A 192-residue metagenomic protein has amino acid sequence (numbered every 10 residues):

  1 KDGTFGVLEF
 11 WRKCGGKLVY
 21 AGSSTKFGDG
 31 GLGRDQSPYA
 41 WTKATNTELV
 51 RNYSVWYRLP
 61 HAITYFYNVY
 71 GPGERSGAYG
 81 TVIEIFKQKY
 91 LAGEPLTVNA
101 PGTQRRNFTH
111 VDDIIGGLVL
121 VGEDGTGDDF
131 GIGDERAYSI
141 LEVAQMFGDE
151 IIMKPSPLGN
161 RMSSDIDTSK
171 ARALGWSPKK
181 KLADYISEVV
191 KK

Functional and structural regions predicted by a protein language model:
D2-Y39: Conserved Rossmann-fold NAD(P)-dependent oxidoreductase catalytic core, especially the SDR/UDP-sugar
V7, V50, F86, A171-R172: Structural element of the ATP-grasp superfamily
K17, P60-A62, D128: Structural signature of beta-strand start/N-cap positions in the alpha/beta core of ABC transporter nucleotide-binding
V19-S24, Y65-Y67, G133: Active-site beta-alpha turn of Rossmann-fold NAD(P)-dependent dehydrogenases/reductases
G30, P72-E74, K170: Short beta-loop-alpha junction of Rossmann-like oxidoreductase domains
P38-A40, A44, E48-R106, V111-L120 (+1 more regions): NAD(P)-dependent short-chain dehydrogenase/reductase
Y90-K192: C-terminal substrate-binding subdomain of Rossmann-fold SDR/epimerase-dehydratase oxidoreductases
